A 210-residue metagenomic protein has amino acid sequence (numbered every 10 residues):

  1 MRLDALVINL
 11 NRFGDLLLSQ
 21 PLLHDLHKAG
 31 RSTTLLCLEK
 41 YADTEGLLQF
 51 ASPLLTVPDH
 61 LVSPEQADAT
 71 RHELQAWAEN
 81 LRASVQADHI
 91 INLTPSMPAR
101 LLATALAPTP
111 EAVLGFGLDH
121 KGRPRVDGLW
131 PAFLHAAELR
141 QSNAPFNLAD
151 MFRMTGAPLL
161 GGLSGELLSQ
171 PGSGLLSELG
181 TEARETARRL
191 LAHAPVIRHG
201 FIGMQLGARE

Functional and structural regions predicted by a protein language model:
M1-E210: Catalytic machinery of carbohydrate-active enzymes, primarily nucleotide-sugar-dependent glycosyltransferases
